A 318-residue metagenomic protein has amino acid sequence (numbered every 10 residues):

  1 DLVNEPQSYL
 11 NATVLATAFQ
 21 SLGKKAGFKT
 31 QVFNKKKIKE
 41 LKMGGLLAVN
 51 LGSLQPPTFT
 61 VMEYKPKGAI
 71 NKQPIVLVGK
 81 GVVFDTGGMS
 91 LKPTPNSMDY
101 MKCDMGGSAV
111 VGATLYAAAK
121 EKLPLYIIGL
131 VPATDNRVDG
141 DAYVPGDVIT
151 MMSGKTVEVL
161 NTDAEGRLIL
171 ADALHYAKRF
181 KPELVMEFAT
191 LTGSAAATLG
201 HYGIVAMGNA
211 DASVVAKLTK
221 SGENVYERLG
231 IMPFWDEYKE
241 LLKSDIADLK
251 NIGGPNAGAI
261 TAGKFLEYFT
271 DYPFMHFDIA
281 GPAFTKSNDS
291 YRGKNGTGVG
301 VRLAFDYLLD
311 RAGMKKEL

Functional and structural regions predicted by a protein language model:
D1-G23: Phosphate/ribose-phosphate-bearing ligand recognition and processing surfaces, centered on ADP-ribose/NAD(+/P+) systems
A16-L318: A generic structural signal for tightly packed, nonpolar segments enriched in small/aliphatic residues
